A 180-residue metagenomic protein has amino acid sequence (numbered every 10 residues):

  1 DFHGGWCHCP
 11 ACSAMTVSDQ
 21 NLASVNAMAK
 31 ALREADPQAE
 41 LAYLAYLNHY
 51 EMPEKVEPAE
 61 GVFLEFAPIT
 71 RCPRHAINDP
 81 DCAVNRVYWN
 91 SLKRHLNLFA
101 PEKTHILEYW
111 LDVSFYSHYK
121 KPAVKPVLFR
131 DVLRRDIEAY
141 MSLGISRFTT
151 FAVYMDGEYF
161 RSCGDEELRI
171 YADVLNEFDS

Functional and structural regions predicted by a protein language model:
D1-D179: Catalytic-core regions of glycoside hydrolase
